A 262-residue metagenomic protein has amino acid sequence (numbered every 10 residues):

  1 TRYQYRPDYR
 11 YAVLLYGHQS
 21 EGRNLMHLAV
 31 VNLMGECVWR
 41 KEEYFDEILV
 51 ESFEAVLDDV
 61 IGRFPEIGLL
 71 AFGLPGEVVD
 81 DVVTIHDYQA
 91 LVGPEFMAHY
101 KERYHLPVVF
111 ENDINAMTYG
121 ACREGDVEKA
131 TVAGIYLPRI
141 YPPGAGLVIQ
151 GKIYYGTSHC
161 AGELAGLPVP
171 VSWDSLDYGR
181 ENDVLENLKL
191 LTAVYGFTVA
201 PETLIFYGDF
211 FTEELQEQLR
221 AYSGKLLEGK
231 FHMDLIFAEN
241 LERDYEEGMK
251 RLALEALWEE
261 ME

Functional and structural regions predicted by a protein language model:
T1-E66, V171-E262: ATP-binding/phosphotransfer module of carbohydrate and carboxylate kinases, centering on a glycine-rich
A12-Y16, L69-A71, V132-Y136: Short glycine-aspartate micro-motif
S20, E77-V79, P142, F211-T212: Short acidic, S/G/P-rich loop/turn micro-motifs used as interaction or catalytic elements
V30, E77, G146-L147: Hydrophobic beta-strand positions
R40, L106-A200: Glycine/GP-enriched mid-protein hinge/lid loop-to-helix segment characteristic of carbohydrate kinases
E42-C122, Q218-L226: Glycine-rich phosphate-binding loop and adjoining helix at the ATP-binding site of ATP-dependent phosphoryl-transfer
L74, I135-R139, T203, G208-D209: Short secondary-structure boundary segments
